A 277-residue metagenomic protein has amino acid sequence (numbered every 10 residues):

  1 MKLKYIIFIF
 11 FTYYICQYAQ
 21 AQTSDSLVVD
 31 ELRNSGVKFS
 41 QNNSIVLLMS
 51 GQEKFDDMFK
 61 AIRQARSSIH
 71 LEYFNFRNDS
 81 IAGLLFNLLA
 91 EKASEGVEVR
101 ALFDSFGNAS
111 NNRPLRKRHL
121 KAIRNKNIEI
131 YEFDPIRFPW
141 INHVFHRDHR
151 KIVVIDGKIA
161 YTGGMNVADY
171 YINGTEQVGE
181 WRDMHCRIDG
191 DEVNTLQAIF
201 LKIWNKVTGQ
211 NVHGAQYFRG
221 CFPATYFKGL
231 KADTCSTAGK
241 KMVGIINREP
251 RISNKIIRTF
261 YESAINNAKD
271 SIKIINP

Functional and structural regions predicted by a protein language model:
M1-S24: Bacterial Sec-dependent N-terminal signal peptides
Q17-P277: Charged, low-complexity intrinsically disordered terminal segments
